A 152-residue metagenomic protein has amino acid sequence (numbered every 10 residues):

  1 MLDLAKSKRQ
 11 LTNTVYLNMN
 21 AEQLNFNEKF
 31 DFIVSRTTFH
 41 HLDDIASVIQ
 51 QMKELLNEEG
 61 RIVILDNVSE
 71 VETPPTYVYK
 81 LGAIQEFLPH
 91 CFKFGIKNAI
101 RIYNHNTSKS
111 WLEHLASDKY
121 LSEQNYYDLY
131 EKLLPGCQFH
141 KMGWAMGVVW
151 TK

Functional and structural regions predicted by a protein language model:
M1-L24: Class I SAM-dependent methyltransferase SAM/SAH-binding core
F30-D31, P135: Local beta-strand N-terminus motif with an aromatic residue
V34: A conserved beta-strand element that flanks and buttresses the S-adenosyl-L-methionine
T37-T38, D66: Short catalytic micro-motifs in class I SAM-dependent methyltransferases
L42-S47, E72: Short N-terminal helix/helix-N-cap motif within the alpha/beta-hydrolase-1
A46-E58: A short glycine-rich, Lys/Arg-flanked "PGG" loop and its adjoining helix->strand segment in the class I
L65-L129, G136: C-terminal alpha-helical "lid/dimerization" subdomain adjacent to the S-adenosyl-L-methionine
K132-K152: Core SAM-dependent methyltransferase catalytic element
